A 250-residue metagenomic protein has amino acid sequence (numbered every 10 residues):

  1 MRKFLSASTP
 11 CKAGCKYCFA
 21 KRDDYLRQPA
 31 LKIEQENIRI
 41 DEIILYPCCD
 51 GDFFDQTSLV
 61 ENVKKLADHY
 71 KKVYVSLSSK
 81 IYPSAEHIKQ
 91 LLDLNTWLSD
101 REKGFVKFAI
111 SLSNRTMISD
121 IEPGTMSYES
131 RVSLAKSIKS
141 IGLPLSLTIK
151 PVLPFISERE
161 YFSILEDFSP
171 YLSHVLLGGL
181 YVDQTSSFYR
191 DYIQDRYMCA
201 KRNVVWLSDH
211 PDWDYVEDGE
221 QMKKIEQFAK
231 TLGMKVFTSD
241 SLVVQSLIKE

Functional and structural regions predicted by a protein language model:
M1-L31: Canonical Radical SAM [4Fe-4S] cluster-binding loop centered on the CxxxCxxC motif and its immediate flanking residues
A20-I88, N95-R131, S146, H174-L180: Core AdoMet radical
E34, N62-L66, H87-L94, S130-I138 (+2 more regions): A general structural detector for well-ordered alpha-helical segments in enzyme core domains, enriched
A67-K71, E102, K139-S140, S169 (+1 more regions): Anion (oxyanion) recognition and catalysis
Y82-H87, V152-F162: Active-site glycine- and acidic-residue-rich loops that bind and position anionic ligands or nucleotide-like cofactors
R115-M117, V152-F155, V182-Q184: Short, catalytically relevant binding-site loops at active-site mouths
G124, S137-E158, D212: Conserved strand-turn element in the central/C-terminal portion of the radical SAM core barrel that lines
R159-E250: Auxiliary Fe-S-binding modules of radical SAM enzymes
